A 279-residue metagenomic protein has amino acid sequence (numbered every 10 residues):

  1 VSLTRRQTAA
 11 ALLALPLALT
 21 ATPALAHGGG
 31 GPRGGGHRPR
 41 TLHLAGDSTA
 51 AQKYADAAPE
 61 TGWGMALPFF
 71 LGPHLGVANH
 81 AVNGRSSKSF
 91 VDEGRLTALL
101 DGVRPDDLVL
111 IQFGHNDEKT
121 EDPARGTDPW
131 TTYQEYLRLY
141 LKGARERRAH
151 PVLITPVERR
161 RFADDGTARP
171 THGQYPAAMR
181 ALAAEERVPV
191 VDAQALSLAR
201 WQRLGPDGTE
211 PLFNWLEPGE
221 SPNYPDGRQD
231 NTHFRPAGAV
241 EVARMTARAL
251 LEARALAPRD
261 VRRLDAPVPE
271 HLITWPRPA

Functional and structural regions predicted by a protein language model:
V1-L15: N-terminal secretory signal peptides and thylakoid transit peptides that target proteins across membranes
H27-A81, T97-P105, V109: Serine-esterase "nucleophile elbow" of acetyl-processing enzymes
H80-G84, R125-G126: Short, basic, glycine/proline-bearing loop/turn elements
S86-G94: Structural motif
R95-V240, R244-R259, W275-P276: Alpha-helical cap/lid subdomain in secreted, periplasmic, or secretory-pathway luminal O-acyl-processing enzymes
A255-P269: Short, flexible loop/turn segments with low-complexity composition
E270-P278: Short, low-complexity, Pro/Ser/Thr/Gly-rich segments in the mature regions of secreted, periplasmic
